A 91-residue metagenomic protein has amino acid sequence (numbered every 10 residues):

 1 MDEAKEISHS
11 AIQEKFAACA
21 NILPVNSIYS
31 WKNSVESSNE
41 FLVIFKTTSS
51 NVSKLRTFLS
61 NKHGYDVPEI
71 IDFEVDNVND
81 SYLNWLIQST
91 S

Functional and structural regions predicted by a protein language model:
M1-S91: Positively charged, small/polar-rich N-terminal and surface patches that mediate targeting and assembly and bind
